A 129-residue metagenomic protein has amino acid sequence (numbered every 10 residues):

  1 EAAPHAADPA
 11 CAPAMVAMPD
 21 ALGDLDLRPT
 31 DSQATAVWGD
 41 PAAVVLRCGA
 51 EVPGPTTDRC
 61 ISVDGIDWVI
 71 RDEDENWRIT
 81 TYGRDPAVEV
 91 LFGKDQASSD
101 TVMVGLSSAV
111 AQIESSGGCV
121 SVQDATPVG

Functional and structural regions predicted by a protein language model:
E1-V52, G129: Extracytoplasmic low-complexity, Pro/Thr/Ser/Ala/Gly-rich segments that lie immediately after a secretion/anchoring
E51-P53, T57-G129: Extracytosolic low-complexity repeat regions of secreted or lipid-anchored proteins
